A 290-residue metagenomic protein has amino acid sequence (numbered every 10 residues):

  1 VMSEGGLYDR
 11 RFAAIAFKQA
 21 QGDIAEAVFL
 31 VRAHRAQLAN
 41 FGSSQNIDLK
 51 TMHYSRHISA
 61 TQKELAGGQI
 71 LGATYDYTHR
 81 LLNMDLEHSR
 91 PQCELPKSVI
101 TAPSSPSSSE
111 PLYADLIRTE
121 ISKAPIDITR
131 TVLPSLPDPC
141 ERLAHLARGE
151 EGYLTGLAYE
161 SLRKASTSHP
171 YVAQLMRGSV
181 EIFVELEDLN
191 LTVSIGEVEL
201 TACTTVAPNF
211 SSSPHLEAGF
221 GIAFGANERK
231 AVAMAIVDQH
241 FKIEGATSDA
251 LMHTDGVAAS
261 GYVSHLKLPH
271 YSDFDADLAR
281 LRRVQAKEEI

Functional and structural regions predicted by a protein language model:
V1-R11, A16-A39: Hydrophobic alpha-helical segments, chiefly the membrane-spanning helices and signal/signal-anchor peptides
A14, E26, G72-T74, E110: Generic intrinsically disordered, low-complexity segments enriched for polar/acidic and small residues
Q19-Q21, Q37, Q45, K50 (+6 more regions): Residue-identity detector for glutamine
A25, N40-G42, D76, R80 (+3 more regions): Generic alpha-helical propensity signal that fires on short helical segments and nearby coil/disordered stretches
V31, Q37-D85: A cross-kingdom feature marking charged/low-complexity
S89-I290: Acidic, serine/proline-rich low-complexity intrinsically disordered regions
